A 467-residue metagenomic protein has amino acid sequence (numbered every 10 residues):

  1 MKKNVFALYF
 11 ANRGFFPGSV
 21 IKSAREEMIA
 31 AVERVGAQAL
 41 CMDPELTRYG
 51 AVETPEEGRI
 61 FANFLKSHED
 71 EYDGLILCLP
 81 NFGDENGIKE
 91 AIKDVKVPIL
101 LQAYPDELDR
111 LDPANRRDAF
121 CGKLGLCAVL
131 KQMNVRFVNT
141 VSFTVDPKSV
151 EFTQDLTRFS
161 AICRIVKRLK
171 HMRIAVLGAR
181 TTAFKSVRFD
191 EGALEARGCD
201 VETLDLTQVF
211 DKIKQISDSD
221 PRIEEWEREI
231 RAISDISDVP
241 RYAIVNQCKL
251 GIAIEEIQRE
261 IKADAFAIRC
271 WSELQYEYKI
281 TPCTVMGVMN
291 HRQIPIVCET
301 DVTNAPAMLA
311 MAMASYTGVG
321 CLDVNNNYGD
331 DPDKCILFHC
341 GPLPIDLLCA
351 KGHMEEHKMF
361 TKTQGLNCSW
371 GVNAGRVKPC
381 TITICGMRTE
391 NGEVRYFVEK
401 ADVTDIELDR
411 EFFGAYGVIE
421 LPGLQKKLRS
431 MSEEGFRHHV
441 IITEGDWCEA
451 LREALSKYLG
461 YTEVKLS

Functional and structural regions predicted by a protein language model:
M1-V35: N-terminal basic/disordered segments at the start of proteins
K3-A7, A39, A103, E107-E227 (+1 more regions): Cap/lid and interdomain-hinge subdomains that line or gate substrate/regulatory clefts in soluble alpha/beta enzymes
E26, Q364-S467: Extended hydrophobic packing segments that form well-structured cores
G50-D70, N81-D84, N246-A253: Glycine-rich, highly charged phosphate/nucleotide-binding loops
E71-L79, L100-Q102, A263-R269: Periplasmic-binding protein-like
E90-R117, L124-V129, G287-T300: Short, acidic/small-residue loops that bind anionic groups at enzyme active sites
E225-R228, A232-A314: Long, internal scaffold/assembly segments composed of regular secondary structure
N290-L408: C-terminal catalytic subdomain
